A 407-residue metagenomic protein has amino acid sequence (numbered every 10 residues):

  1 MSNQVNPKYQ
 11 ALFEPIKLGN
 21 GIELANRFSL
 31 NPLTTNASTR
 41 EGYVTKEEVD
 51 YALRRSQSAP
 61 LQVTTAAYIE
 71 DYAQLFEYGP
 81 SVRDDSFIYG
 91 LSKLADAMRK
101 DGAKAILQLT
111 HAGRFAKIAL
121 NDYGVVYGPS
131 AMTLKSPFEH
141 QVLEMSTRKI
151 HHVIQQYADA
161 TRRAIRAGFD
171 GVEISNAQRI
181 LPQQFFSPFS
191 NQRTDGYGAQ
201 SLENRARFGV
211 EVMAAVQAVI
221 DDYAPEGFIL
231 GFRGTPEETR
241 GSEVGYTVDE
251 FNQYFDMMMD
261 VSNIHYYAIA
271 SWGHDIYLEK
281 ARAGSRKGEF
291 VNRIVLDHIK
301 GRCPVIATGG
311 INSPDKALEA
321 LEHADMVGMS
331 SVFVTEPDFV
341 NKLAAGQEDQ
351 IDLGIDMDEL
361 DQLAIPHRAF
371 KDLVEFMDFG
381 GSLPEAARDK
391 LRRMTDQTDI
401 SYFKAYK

Functional and structural regions predicted by a protein language model:
M1-K407: Flavin-dependent oxidoreductase catalytic cores
